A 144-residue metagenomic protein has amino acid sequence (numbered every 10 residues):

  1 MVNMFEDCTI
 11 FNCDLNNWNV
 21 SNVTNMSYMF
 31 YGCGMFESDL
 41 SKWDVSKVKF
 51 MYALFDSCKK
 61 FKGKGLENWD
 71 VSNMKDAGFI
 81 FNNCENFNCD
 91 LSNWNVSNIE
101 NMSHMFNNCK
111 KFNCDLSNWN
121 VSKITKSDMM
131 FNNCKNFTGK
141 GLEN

Functional and structural regions predicted by a protein language model:
M1-N144: Negatively charged
